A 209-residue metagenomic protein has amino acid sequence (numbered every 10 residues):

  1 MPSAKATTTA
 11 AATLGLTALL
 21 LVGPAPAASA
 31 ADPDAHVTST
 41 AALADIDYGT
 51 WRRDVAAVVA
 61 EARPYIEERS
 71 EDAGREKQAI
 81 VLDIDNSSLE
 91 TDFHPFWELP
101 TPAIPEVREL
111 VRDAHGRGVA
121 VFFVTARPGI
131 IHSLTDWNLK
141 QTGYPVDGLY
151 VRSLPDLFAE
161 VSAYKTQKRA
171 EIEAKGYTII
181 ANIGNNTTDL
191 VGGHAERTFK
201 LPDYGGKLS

Functional and structural regions predicted by a protein language model:
P2-L82: Non-catalytic pre-domain segments flanking phosphatase-related domains
D32-A35, H132-S209: C-terminal cap/substrate-recognition subdomain and adjoining C-terminal extension of metal-dependent phosphatase-like
H36-G49, L89-P95, R117, Y150-R152: Acidic/histidine-rich, surface-exposed loop or edge segments in extracytoplasmic proteins
G49-A56, E76, W97-P105, A126-S133 (+3 more regions): Soluble non-cytosolic domains of exported or imported proteins
V59-A73, S88, D92, V111-G118 (+2 more regions): Sec/Tat-exported extracytoplasmic proteins
A60, P64, P105, E109-R112 (+2 more regions): Solvent-exposed, polar/charged alpha-helical surfaces in well-ordered, non-transmembrane soluble domains, broadly
Q78-F93: Asp-based phosphoryl-transfer active-site loop
N86, V107, V111-L139, Y150-R152 (+1 more regions): Substrate-recognition element of Asp-dependent hydrolases with the DxDx(T/V) motif
